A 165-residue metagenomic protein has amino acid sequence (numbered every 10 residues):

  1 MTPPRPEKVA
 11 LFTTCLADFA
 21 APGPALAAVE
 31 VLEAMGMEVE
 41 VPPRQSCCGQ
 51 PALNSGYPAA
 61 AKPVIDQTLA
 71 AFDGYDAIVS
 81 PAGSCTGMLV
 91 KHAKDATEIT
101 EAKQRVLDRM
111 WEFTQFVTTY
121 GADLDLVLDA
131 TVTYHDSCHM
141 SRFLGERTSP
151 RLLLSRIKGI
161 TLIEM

Functional and structural regions predicted by a protein language model:
M1-M165: Iron-sulfur cluster-binding electron-transfer modules in prokaryotic oxidoreductases
